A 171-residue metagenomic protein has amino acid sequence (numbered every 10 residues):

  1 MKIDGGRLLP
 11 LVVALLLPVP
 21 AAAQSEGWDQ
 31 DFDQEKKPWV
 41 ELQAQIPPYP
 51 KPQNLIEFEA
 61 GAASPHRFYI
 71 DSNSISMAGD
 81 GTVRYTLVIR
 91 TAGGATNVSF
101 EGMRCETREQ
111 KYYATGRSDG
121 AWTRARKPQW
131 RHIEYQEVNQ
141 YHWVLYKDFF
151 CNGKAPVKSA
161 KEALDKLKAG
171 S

Functional and structural regions predicted by a protein language model:
M1-P10: Bacterial N-terminal signal peptides that target proteins for export
P18-P20: N-terminal signal peptide c-region/cleavage motif recognized by signal peptidases
Q24-T96, F100: N-terminal secretory signal peptides
Q34, K111, A155-S159: Secreted/processed peptides and extracellular or luminal domains of membrane proteins
V88-R90, R104, T115: A generic structural motif
S99-E109: A short, surface-exposed beta-strand/turn
T107-I133: A short, surface-exposed interaction/processing loop segment used at functional sites
T123-S171: C-terminal partner/receptor-binding element of secreted or periplasmic proteins
